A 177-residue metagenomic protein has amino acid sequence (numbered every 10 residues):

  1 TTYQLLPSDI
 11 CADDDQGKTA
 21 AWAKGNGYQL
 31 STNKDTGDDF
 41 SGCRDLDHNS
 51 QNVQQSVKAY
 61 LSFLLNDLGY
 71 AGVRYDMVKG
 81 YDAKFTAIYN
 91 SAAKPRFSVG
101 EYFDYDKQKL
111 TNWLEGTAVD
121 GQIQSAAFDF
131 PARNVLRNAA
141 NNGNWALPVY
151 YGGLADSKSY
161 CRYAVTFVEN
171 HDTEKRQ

Functional and structural regions predicted by a protein language model:
T1-A12, Q16-W22, S50-V73: An active-site-proximal structural segment forming one wall of the substrate-binding cleft that immediately precedes
T1-F40, K79-G100, Y105-D106: Acidic/aromatic-lined carbohydrate-recognition and catalytic surfaces of CAZymes acting on diverse glycans
Q4, Q16, Q29, Q51-Q55 (+3 more regions): Residue-identity detector for glutamine
Q16-G27, D45-V53, L147-S159: Phosphate-binding glycine-rich loops and adjacent basic patches that engage nucleotide phosphates, nucleic-acid
N26-V57, S62: Glycine-rich phosphate-binding "P-loop"
A59-E169, T173-Q177: Active-site-proximal helices and loops of the catalytic beta/alpha 8
